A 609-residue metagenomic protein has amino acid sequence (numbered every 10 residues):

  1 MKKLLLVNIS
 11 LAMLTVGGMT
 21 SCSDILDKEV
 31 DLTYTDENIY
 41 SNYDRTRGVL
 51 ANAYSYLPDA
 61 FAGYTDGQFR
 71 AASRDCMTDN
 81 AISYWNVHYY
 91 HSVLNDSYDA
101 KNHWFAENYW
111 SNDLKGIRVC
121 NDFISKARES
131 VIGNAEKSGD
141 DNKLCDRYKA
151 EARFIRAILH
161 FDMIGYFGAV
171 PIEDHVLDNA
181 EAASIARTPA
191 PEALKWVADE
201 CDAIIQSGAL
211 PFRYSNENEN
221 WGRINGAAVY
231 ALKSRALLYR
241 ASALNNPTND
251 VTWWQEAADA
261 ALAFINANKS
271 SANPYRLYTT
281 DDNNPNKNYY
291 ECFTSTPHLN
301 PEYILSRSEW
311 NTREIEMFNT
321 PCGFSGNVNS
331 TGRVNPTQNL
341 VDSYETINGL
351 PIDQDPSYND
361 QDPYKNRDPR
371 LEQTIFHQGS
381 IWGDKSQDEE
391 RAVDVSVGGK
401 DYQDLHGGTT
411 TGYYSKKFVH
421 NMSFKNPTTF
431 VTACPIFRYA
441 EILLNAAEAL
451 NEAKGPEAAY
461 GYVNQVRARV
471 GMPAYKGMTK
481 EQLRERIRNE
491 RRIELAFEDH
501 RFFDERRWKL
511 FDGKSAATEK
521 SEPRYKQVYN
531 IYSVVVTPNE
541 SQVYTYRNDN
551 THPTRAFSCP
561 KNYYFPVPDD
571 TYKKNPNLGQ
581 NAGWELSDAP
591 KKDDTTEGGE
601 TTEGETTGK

Functional and structural regions predicted by a protein language model:
M1-S21: Sec-dependent bacterial lipoprotein signal peptides
T15-N42, V197, S234, A447 (+2 more regions): Bacterial Sec-dependent N-terminal signal peptides
S23-H91, V170, L194, D202-A203 (+2 more regions): An aromatic- and glycine-enriched ligand-binding surface/loop that stacks and positions planar moieties
N42, R47-A51, S55-F61, Y84-F167 (+9 more regions): Conserved, well-structured interaction surfaces
D113-G116, W196, P285-N348, T429 (+3 more regions): Long, intrinsically disordered, low-complexity segments
D162, Y166, Y239, A243-N246 (+4 more regions): Alpha-helix C-terminal capping/termination sites
S357-R438, D594, G598-E600, G604 (+1 more regions): Flexible, polar/acidic helix-loop-strand segments at domain edges
